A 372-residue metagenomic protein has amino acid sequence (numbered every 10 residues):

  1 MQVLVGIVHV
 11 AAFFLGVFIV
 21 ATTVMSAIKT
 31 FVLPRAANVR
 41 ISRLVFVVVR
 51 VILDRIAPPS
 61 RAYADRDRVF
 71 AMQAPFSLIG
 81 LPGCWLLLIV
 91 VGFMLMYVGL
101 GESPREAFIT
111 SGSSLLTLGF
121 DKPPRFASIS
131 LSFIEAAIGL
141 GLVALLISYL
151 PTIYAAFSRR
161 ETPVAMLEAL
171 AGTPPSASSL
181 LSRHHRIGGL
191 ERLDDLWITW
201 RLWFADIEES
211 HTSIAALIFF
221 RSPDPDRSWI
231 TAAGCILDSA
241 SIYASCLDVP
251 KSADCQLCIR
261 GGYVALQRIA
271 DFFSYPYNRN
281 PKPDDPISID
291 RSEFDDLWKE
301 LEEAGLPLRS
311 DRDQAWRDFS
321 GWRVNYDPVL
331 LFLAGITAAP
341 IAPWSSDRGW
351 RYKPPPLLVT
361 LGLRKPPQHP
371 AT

Functional and structural regions predicted by a protein language model:
L4, P58-S77: Cytosolic juxtamembrane amphipathic/interface segments immediately preceding and feeding into a transmembrane helix
V8-R40: Transmembrane alpha-helix/interfacial motif
H9, V69-G92, G101, P225-A233: Transmembrane alpha-helical segments and their cytosolic interface motifs in multi-pass membrane proteins
G16-T23, L78-T162, D238: Pore domain of cation channels
F31-S60, R159-P175: Membrane-interface amphipathic/juxtamembrane segments adjacent to transmembrane helices
I41-I56, F108-L115, G119, S130 (+3 more regions): Hydrophobic alpha-helical segments of integral membrane proteins, encompassing both true transmembrane helices
T162-A233, D238-S239, D248: Non-transmembrane accessory domains of multi-pass membrane transporters/channels
L196, I218-R221, P225-T372: Soluble C-terminal extramembrane regulatory/interaction domains of multi-pass membrane proteins
